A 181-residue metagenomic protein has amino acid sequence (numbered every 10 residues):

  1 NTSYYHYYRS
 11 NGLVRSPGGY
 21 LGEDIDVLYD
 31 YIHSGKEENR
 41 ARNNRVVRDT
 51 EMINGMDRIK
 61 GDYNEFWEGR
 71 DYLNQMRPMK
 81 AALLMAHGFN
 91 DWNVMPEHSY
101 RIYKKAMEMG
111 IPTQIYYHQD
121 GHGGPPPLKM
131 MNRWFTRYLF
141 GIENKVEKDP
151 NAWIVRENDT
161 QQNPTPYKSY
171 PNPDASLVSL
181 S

Functional and structural regions predicted by a protein language model:
N1, L84-A86, Q114-Y117: Structural recognition of the beta-strand scaffold that forms the well-ordered cores of secreted hydrolase catalytic
N1-P78, V146: Accessory cap/linker subdomain of secreted extracellular hydrolases
L13-P17, G88-D91, G121: The substrate-binding groove and active-site-proximal loops of carbohydrate-active enzymes, especially glycoside
M79, L84-H87, D91: Short beta-strand/loop motif that positions the catalytic acidic residue of the alpha/beta-hydrolase fold
W92-H98: Conserved alpha/beta-hydrolase "acid-adjacent" motif
M107-S181: Alpha/beta-hydrolase-fold serine-hydrolase catalytic core, especially in secreted/extracellular enzymes
